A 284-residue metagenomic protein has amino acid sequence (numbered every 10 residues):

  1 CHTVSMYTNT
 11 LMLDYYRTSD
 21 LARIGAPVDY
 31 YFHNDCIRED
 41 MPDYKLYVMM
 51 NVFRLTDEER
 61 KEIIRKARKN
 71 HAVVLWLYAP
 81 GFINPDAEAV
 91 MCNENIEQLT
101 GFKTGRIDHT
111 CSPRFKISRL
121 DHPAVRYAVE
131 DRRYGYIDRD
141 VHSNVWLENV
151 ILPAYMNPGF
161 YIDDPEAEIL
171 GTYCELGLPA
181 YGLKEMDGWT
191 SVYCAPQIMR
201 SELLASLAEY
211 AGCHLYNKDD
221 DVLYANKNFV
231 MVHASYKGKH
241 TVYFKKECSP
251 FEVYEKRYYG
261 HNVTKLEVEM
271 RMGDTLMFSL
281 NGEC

Functional and structural regions predicted by a protein language model:
C1-Y44, P85, F102, R133 (+4 more regions): Aromatic-Pro/Gly-enriched surface loop or interdomain linker that acts as a lid/target-recognition segment
M50-C284: A conserved amphipathic helix/loop scaffold that creates a polar/acidic microenvironment used either to coordinate
